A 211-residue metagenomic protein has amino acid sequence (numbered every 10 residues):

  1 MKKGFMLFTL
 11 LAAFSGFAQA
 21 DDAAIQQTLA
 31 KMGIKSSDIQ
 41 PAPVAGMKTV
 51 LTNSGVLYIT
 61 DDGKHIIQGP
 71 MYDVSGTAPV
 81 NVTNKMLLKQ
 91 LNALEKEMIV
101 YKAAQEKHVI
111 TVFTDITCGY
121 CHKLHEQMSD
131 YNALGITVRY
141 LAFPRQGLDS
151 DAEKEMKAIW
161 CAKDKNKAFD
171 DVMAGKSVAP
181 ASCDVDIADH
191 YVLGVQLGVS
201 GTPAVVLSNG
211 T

Functional and structural regions predicted by a protein language model:
G4-M6, L10, G16-K89: N-terminal targeting signals for export/organelle localization
A24, M86, V112, K123-E126 (+4 more regions): Extracytoplasmic/secreted proteins, especially bacterial periplasmic and envelope-associated proteins
S37-D38, M47-L51, G55-Y58, D62-V74 (+1 more regions): Thiol/selenol-based redox catalytic cores and closely related redox-interacting motifs
T83-T111: Glycine-rich adenosyl-nucleotide cofactor-binding module
Y101-H122, T137-V138: Short active-site neighborhood of thiol/selenol oxidoreductases, capturing the structured segment around
E106-V109, L134-R139, K165-A168, G201-T202: Loop/turn elements at helix/coil->beta-strand transitions in domains of secreted/extracellular proteins
A142-P144: Residue-level recognition of beta-strand->loop/alpha-helix junctions
